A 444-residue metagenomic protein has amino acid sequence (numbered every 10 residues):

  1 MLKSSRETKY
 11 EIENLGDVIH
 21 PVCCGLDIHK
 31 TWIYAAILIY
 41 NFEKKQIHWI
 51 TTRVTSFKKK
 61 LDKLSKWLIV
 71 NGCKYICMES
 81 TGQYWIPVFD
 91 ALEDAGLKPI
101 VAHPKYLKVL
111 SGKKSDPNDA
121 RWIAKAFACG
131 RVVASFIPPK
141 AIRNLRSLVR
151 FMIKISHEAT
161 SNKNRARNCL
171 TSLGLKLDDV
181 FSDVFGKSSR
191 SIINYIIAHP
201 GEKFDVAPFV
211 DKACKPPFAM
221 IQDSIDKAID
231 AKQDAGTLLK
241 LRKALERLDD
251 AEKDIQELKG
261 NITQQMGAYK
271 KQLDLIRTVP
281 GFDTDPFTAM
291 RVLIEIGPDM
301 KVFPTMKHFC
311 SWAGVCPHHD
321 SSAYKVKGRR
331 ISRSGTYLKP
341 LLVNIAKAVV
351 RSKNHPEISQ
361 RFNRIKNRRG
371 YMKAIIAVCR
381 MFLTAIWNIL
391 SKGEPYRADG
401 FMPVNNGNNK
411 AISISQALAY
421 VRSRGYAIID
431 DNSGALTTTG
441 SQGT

Functional and structural regions predicted by a protein language model:
M1-T444: A detector of single, family-specific signature residues that are central to catalytic or substrate-handling motifs
